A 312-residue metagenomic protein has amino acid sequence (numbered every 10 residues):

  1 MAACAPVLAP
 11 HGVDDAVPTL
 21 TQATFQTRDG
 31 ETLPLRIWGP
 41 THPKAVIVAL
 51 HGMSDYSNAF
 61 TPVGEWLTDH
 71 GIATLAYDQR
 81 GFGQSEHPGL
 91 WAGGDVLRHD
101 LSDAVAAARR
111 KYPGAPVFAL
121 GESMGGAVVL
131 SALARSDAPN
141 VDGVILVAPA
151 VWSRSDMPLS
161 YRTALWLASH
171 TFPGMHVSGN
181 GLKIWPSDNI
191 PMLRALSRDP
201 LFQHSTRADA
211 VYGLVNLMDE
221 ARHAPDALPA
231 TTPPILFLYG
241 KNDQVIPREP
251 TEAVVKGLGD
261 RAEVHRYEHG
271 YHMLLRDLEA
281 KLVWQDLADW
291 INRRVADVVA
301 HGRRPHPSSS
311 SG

Functional and structural regions predicted by a protein language model:
M1-T27, E31-P40: An N-terminal hydrophobic leader/cap segment in hydrolases
K44-G52: Short beta-strand element of the alpha/beta-hydrolase
S54-S57, G83-Y112: Catalytic nucleophile-loop/oxyanion-hole region of alpha/beta-hydrolase and closely related hydrolase-like folds
G64-P88: Conserved alpha/beta-hydrolase
M124-R207: Alpha/beta-hydrolase-fold enzymes
T231, F237-Y239, D243: Short beta-strand/loop motif that positions the catalytic acidic residue of the alpha/beta-hydrolase fold
P233, P247-K256: Short alpha-helix in the alpha/beta-hydrolase fold that links the catalytic acid
R261-S311: Catalytic active-site module of serine/aspartate enzymes centered on a nucleophile-bearing elbow/loop
